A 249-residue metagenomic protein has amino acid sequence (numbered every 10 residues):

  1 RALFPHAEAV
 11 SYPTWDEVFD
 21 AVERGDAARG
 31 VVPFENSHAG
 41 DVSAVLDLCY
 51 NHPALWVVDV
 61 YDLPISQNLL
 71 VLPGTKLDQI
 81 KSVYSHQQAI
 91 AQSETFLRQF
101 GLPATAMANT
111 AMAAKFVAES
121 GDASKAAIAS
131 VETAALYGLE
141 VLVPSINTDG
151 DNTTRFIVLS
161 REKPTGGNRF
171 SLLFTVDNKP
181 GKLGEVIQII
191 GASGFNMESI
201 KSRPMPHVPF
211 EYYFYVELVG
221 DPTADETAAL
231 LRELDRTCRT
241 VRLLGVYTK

Functional and structural regions predicted by a protein language model:
R1-K249: Domain-level signature for soluble enzymes in the chorismate/prephenate branch of the shikimate pathway
